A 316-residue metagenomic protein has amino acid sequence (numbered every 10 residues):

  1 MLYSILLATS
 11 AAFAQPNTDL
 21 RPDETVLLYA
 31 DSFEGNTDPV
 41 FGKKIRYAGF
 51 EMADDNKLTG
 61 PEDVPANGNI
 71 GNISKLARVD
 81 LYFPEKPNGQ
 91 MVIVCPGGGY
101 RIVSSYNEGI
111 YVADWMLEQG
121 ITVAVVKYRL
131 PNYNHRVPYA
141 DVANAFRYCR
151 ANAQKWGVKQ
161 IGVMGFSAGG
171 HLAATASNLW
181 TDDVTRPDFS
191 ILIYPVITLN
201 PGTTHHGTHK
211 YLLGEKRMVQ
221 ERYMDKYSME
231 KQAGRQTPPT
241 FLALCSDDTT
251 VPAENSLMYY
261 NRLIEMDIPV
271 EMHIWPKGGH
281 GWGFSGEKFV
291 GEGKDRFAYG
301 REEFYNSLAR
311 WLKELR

Functional and structural regions predicted by a protein language model:
P16-P87, H135: N-terminal cap/lid segment of alpha/beta-hydrolase-fold proteins
A77-R78, R217-Q232, T237-P238: Active-site nucleophile elbow and catalytic-triad environment of alpha/beta-hydrolase enzymes
G89-G97: Short beta-strand element of the alpha/beta-hydrolase
V103-A113, A124-Q160, A298-G300: Catalytic nucleophile-loop/oxyanion-hole region of alpha/beta-hydrolase and closely related hydrolase-like folds
A140, N144-T208, R217, M224 (+1 more regions): Primarily recognizes the serine-hydrolase "nucleophile elbow" in alpha/beta-hydrolase and SGNH/GDSL folds
Q236, L242-L244, D248: Short beta-strand/loop motif that positions the catalytic acidic residue of the alpha/beta-hydrolase fold
T249-M258: Conserved alpha/beta-hydrolase "acid-adjacent" motif
L257-R316: C-terminal catalytic histidine-bearing segment of alpha/beta-hydrolase fold enzymes
